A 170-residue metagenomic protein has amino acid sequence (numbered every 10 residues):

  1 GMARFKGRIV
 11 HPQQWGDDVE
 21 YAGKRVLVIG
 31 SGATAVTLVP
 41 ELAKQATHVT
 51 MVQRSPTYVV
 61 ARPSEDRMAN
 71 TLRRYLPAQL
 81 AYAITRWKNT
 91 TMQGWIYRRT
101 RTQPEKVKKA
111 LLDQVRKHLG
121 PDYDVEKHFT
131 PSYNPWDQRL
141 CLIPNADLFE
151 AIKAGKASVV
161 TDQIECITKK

Functional and structural regions predicted by a protein language model:
G1-D124, A157: Rossmann-like dinucleotide-binding core of oxidoreductases
W15-D18, H128-Y133, L140, A157-K170: A conserved short coil-to-beta-strand element within the FAD-binding core of flavoproteins
R99-Q103, Y133-Q138: Conserved short loop/turn motifs at secondary-structure junctions
L112-V115, L140, P144: Long, low-complexity segments enriched in small/aliphatic residues
